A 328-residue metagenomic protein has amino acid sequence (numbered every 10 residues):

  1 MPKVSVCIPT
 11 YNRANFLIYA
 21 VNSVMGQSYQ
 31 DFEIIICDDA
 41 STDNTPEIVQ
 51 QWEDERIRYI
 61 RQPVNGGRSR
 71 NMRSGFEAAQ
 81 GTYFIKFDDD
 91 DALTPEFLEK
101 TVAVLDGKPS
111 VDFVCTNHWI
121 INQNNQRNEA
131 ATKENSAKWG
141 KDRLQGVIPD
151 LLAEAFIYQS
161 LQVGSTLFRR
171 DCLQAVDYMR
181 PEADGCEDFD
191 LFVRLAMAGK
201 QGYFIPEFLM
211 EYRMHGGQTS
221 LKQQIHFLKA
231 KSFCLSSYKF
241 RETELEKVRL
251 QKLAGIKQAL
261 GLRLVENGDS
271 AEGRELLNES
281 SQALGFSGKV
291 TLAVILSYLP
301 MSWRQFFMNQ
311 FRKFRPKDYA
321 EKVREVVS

Functional and structural regions predicted by a protein language model:
M1-M25: N-proximal low-complexity "stem/linker" segments adjacent to membrane-targeting elements
P2-S5, E33, D190: Cell-envelope/extracellular polymer assembly enzymes that use nucleotide-activated donors
Q30, D38-E47, V64, D88: A conserved acidic beta->alpha catalytic loop
Q62-A79, D89: Glycine-rich, basic loop-to-helix element that forms the pyrophosphate-binding segment of sugar-nucleotide handling
R70-M72, E99-V104, S110-C172: Flexible acidic/His/Gly-enriched loops in nucleotide-sugar-dependent glycosyltransferase catalytic domains
F84: Short aromatic/hydrophobic "clamp" motif used to bind/position activated sugar donors
W139-H226: Conserved nucleotide-sugar donor-binding catalytic segment
K200, E207-G216, S220-K247, E266-L284: Catalytic core of nucleotide-sugar-dependent glycosyltransferases
